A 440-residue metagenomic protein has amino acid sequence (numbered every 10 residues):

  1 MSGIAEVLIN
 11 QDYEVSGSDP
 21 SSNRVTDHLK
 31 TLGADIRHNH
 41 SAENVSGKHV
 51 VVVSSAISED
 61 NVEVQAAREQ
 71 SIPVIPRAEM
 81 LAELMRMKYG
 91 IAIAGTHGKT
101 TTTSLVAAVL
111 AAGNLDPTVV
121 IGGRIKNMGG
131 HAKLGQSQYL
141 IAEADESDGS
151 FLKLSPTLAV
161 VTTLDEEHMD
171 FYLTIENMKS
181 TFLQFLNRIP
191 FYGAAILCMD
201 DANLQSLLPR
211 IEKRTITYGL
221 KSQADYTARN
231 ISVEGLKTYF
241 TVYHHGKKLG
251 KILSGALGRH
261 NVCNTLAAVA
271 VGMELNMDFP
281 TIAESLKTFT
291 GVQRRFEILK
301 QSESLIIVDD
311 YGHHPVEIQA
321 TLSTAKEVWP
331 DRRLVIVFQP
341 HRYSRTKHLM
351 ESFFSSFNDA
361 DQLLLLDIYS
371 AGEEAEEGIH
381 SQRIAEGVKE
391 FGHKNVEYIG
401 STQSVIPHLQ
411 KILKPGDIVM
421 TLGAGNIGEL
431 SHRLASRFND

Functional and structural regions predicted by a protein language model:
V7, Y13, K30, E43-N44 (+5 more regions): Phosphate-binding loop of NTP-binding sites
V7-Q11, E234-L236, H244-Q362, E386: Nucleotide phosphate-binding/pyrophosphate-handling subdomain across enzymes that bind or process nucleotide phosphates
Y13-P20, A194-M199, V335-F338, D361-S370: Short internal beta-strands
S18-D19, R37-H40, I75-A82, V120-G123 (+4 more regions): Beta-strand->loop->alpha-helix junctions that form or flank phosphate-binding loops in nucleotide-handling enzymes
D35-G47, S401-S404, L409: Short acidic low-complexity segments
V45-V50, Q138, P415-D417: Short acidic/histidine-rich motifs immediately flanking catalytic phosphotransfer sites in two-component signaling
Q65-I72, N177, I189-G193, E212-R214 (+2 more regions): P-loop/Walker A phosphate-binding loop and immediately adjacent motor/lid segment at beta-alpha junctions
F354-P415: C-terminal helical cap/extension that packs against the catalytic core of soluble nucleotide-cofactor enzymes
